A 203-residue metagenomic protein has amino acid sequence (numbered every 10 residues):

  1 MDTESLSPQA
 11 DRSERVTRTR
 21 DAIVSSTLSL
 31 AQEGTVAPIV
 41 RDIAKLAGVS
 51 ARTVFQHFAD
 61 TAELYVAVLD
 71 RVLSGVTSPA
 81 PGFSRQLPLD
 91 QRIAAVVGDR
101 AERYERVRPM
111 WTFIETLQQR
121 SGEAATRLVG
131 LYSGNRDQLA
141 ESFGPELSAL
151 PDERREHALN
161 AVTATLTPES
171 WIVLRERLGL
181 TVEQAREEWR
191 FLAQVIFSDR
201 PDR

Functional and structural regions predicted by a protein language model:
M1-A37, R41-L46, A62-E63: Basic, helix-initiating cap at the start of DNA-binding domains
L30-A31, E63-V72, L131: Alpha-helical DNA-contacting segments of helix-turn-helix folds
V40, L69-T77: Short, basic, alpha-helical segments at the C-terminal edge of helix-turn-helix-like DNA-binding modules
G48-F58: Short hydrophobic/aromatic patch on the recognition helix
E63, L69, P81, Y104-T126 (+1 more regions): Amphipathic alpha-helical segments used for helix-helix packing
A80-P109, Y132: Hydrophobic alpha-helical connector segments
E102-R106, T112, G122-A149, E156-N160 (+1 more regions): Amphipathic alpha-helical packing segments from all-alpha helical-bundle domains
E141, L159-L180, V195-R203: Amphipathic C-terminal alpha-helical segment
